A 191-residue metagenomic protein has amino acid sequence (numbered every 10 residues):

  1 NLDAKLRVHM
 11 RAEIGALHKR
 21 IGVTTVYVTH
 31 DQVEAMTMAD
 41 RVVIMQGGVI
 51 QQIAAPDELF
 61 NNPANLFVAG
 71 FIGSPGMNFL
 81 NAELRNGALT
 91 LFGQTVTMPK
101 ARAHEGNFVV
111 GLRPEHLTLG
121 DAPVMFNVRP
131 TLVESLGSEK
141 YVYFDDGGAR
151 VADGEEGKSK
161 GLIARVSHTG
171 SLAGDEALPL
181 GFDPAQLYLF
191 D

Functional and structural regions predicted by a protein language model:
N1-F67: ABC ATPase nucleotide-binding domains
H9, N62, G70-F71, G120 (+1 more regions): Residues that scaffold the ATP/ADP-binding catalytic core of kinase and kinase-like folds
G15, R41, I50, P56 (+3 more regions): Generic alpha-helical hydrophobic packing signal
A55, F67, N81-E83, N127-T131: Residues located in well-ordered beta-strands
D57, L66-G70, G106, E115: Internal, well-ordered alpha-helical scaffold/interface segments that support domain packing or protein-protein contacts
N62-R85, G111: C-terminal boundary and immediately downstream tail of ABC-type ATPase nucleotide-binding domains
P75-M77, N86-D191: Non-catalytic connector elements of ABC transporters
